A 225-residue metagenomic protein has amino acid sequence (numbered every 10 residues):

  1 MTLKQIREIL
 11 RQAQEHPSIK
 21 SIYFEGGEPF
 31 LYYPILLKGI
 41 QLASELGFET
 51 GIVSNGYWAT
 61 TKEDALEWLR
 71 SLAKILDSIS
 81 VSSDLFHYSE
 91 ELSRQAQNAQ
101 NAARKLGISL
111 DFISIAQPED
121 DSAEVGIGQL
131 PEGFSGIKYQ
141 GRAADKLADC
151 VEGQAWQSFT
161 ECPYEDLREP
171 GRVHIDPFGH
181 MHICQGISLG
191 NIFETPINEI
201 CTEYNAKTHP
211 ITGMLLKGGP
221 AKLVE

Functional and structural regions predicted by a protein language model:
M1-G128: Conserved glycine-rich "GG(E/T)P / GGGxP" loop and the immediately following alpha-helix in the radical SAM core
Q129-F134: Active-site-proximal segments of metal-dependent phosphoesterases and phosphodiesterases across multiple
S135-E225: Accessory C-terminal segments flanking Radical SAM cores
